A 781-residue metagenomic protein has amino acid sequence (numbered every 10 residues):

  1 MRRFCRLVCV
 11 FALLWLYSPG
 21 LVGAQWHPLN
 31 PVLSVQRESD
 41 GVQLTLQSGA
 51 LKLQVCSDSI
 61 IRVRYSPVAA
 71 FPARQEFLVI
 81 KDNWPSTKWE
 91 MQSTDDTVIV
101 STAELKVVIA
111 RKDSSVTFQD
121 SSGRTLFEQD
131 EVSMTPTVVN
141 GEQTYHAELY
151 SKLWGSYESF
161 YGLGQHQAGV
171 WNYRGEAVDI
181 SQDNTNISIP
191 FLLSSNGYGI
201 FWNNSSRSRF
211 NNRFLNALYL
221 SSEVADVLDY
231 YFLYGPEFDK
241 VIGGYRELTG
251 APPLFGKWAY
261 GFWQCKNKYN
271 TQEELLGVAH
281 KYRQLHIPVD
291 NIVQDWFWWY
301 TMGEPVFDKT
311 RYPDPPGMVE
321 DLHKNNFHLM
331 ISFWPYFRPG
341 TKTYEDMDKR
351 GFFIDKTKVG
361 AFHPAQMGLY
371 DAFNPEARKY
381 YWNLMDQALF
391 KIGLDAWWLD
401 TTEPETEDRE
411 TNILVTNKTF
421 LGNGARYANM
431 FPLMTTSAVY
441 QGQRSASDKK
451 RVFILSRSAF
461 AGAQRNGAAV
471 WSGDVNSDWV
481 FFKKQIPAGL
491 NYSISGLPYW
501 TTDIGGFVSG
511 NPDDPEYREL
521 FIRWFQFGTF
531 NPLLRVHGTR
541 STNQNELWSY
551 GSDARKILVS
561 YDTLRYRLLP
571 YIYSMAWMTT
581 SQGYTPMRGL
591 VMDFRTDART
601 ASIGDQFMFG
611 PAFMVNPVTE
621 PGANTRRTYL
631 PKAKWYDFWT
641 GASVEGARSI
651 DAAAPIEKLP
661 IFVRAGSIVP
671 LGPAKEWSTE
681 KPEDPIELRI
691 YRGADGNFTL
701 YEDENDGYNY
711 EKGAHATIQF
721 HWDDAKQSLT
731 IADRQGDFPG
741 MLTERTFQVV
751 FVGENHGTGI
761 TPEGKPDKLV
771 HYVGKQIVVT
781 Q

Functional and structural regions predicted by a protein language model:
M1-C9: Bacterial N-terminal signal peptides that target proteins for export
V8-G20: Bacterial N-terminal signal peptides
G23-T249, P253-W258, C265-N267, E274 (+11 more regions): N-terminal accessory segment at the very beginning of proteins
R124-K658, V663-R664: Catalytic-domain carbohydrate-binding cleft regions of carbohydrate-active enzymes
